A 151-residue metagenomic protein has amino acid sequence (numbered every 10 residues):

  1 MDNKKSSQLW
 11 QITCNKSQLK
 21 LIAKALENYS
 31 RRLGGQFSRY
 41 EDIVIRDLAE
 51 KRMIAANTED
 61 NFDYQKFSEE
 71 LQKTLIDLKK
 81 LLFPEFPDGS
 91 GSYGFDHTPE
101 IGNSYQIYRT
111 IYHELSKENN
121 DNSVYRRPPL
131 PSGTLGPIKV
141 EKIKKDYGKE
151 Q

Functional and structural regions predicted by a protein language model:
D2-Q151: Positively charged, low-complexity terminal tracts and the immediately adjacent first secondary-structure elements
